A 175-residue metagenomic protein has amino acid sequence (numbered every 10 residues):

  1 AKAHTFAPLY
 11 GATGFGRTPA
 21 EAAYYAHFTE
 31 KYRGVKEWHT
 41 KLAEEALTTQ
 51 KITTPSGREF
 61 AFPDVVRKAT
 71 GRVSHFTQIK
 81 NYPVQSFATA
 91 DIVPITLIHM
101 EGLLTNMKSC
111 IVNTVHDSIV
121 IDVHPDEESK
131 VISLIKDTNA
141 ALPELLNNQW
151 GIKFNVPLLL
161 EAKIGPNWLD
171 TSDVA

Functional and structural regions predicted by a protein language model:
A1-A175: Conserved catalytic core of nucleotide polymerization and phosphodiester-bond processing enzymes
